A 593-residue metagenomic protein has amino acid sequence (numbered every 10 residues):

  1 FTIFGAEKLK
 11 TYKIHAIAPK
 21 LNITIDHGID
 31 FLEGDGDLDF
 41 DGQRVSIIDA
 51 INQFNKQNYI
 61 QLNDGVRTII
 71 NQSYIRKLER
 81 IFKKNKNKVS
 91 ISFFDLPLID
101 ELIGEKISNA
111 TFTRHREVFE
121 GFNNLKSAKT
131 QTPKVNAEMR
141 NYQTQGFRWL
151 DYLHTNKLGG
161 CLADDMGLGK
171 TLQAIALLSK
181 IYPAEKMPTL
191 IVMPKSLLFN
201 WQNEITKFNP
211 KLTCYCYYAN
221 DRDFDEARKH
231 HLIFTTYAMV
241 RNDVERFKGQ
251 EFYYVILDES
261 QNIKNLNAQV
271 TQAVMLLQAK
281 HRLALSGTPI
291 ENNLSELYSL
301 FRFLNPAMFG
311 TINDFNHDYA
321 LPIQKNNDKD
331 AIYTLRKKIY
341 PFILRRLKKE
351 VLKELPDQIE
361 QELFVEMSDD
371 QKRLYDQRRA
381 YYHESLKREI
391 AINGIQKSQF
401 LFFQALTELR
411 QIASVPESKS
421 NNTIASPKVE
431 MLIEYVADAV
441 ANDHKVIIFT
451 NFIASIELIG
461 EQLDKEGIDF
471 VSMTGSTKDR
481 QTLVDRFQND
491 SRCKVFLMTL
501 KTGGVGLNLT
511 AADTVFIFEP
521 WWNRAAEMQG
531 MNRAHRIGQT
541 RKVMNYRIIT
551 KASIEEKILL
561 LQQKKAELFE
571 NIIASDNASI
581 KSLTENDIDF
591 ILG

Functional and structural regions predicted by a protein language model:
F1-G121: Accessory nucleic-acid engagement/destabilization modules that flank
N109-N327, T334-G593: ASCE P-loop NTPase motor core, strongest for the SF2 helicase catalytic module
